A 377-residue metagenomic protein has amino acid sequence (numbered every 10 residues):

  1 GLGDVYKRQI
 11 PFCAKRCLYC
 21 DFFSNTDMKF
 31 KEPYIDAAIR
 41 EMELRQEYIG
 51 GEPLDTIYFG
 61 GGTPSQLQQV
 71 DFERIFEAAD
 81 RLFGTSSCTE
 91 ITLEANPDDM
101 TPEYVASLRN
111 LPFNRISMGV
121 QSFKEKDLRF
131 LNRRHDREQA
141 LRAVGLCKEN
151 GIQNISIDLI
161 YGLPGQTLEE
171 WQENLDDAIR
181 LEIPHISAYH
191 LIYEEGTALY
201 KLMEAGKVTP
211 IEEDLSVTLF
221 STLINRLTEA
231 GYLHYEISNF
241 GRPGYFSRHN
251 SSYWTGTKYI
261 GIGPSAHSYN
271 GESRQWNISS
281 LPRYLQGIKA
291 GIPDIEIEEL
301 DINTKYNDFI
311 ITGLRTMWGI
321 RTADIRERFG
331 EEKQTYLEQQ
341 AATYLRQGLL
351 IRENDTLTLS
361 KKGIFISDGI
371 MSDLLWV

Functional and structural regions predicted by a protein language model:
G1-Y6: Short, small-residue-biased leader/transition segments that mark boundaries at the very start of proteins
P11-F22: Local cysteine-cluster metal-coordination motifs and their immediate loop/turn environment, predominantly Fe-S cluster
S24-E47, E52-E331: C-terminal scaffold of the Radical SAM
E331-T343: Short amphipathic alpha-helical interaction segments
R346-D355: A short, conserved structural fragment
T356-S360: Minor-groove-contacting beta-hairpin "wing" of winged helix-turn-helix DNA-binding domains
I364-V377: Short, amphipathic alpha-helical interaction segments positioned at domain boundaries
